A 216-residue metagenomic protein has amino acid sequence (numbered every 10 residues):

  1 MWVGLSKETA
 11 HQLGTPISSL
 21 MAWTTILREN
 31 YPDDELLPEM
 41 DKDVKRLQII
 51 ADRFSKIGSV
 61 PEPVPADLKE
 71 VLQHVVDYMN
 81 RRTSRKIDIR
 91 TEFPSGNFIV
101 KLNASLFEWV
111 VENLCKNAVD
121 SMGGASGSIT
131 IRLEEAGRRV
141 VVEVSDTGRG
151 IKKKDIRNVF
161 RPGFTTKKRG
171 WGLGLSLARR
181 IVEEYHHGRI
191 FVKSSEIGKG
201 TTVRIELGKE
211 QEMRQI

Functional and structural regions predicted by a protein language model:
S6, G174, A178: Short alpha-helical Gxxx[C/S/T] motif in the catalytic ATP-binding
L37-D88: Conserved DHp (HisKA) dimerization/phosphotransfer helix of two-component histidine kinases, i.e., the long coiled-coil
D88-I99, A136: Conserved catalytic submotifs in the C-terminal HATPase_c
S128-R138: Short beta-strand/loop element within the Bergerat-fold HATPase_c
D146: Acidic ATP/Mg2+-coordinating residue in the GHKL
I151-P162: Short conserved segment of the HATPase_c
V182-E183: Detector for a conserved hydrophobic position within an alpha-helical segment of the HATPase_c
H186-S194: Glycine-rich ATP-binding loops of the HATPase_c
